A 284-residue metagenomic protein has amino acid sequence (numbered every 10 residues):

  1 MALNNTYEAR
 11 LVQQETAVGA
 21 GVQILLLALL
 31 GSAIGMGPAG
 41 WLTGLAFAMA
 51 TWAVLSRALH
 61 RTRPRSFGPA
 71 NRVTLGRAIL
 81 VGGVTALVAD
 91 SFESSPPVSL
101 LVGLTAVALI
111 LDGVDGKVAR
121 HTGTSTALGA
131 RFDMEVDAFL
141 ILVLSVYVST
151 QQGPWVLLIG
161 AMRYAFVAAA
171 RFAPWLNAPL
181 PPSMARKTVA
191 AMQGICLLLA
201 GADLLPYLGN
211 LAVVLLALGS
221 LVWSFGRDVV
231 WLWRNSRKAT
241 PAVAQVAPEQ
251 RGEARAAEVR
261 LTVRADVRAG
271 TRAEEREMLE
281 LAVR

Functional and structural regions predicted by a protein language model:
M1-N71, M134-R260, E275-R284: A feature for the membrane-embedded catalytic helix bundles of lipid/isoprenoid biosynthetic enzymes
W41-L55, R72, A78-T126, L208-V222: Membrane-embedded alpha-helical segments that form the functional core of polytopic membrane enzymes, especially those
I79, I110-V118, R131, E135 (+3 more regions): Active-site His/Glu-centered metal-binding helix of metallohydrolases
V84, K117, L128-R131, S145 (+1 more regions): Broad hydrophobic/π-residue packing in well-ordered secondary structure
L100-G103, V107, L128, F132 (+2 more regions): Hydrophobic alpha-helical segments and helix-packing faces
H121-L128, T150, L176-N177: Juxtamembrane helix-boundary/capping and inter-helix hinge elements in multi-pass membrane proteins
L261-T262, D266, G270-E274: Intrinsically disordered, low-complexity tandem-repeat regions
